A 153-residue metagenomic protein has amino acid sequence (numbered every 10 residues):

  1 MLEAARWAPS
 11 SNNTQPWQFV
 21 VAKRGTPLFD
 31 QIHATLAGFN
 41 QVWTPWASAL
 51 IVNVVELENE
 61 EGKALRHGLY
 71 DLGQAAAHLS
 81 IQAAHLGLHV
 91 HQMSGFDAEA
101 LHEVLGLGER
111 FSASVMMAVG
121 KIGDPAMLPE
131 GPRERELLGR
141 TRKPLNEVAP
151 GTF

Functional and structural regions predicted by a protein language model:
M1-F153: Acidic, surface-exposed loops and disordered segments
